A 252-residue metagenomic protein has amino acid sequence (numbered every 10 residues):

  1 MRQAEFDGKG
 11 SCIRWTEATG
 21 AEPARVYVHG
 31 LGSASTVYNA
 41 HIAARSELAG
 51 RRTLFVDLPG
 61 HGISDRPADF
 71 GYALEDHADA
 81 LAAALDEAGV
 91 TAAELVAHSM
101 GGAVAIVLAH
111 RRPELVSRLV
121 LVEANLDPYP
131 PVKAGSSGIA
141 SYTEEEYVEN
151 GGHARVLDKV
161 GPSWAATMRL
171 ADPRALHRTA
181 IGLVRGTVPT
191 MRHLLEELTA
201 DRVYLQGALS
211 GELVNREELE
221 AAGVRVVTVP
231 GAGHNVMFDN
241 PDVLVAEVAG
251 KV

Functional and structural regions predicted by a protein language model:
K9-D65: Conserved HGGG/HGGXW glycine-rich cap/lid loop of the alpha/beta-hydrolase fold
K9-S11, A49-V96, A246: Active-site loop/oxyanion-hole signature of alpha/beta-hydrolase fold enzymes
V37-N39, S64-F70, P130-K133, N215-R216: Conserved catalytic-core motifs of eukaryotic protein kinase domains, centered on the activation segment
A97, G101, A105: Gly/Ala-rich beta-loop-alpha elbow adjacent to hydrolase catalytic centers
I106-R111, L115-Y147: Flexible "cap/lid" loop of the alpha/beta hydrolase fold
P130-S136, E144-E197: Conserved alpha/beta-hydrolase catalytic His-Asp/Glu region
R174-P230, M237: Conserved serine/cysteine hydrolase catalytic core
A232-V245: Catalytic histidine-centered segment of alpha/beta-hydrolase-like enzymes
